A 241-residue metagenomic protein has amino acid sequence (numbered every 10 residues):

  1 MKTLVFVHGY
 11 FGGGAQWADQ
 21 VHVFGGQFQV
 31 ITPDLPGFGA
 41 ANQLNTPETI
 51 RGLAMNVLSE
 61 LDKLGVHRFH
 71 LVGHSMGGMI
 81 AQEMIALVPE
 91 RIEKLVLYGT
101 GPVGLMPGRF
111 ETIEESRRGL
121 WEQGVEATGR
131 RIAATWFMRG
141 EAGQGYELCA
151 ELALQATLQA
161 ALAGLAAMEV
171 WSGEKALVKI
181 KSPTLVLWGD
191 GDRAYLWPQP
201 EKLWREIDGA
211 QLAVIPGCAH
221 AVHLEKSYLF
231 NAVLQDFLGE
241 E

Functional and structural regions predicted by a protein language model:
M1-Q43, E60: Conserved HGGG/HGGXW glycine-rich cap/lid loop of the alpha/beta-hydrolase fold
D34, H70, E93-V96: Residue in the alpha/beta-hydrolase core beta-strand immediately N-terminal to the catalytic nucleophile
G52-R68: Conserved acidic catalytic loop of the alpha/beta-hydrolase fold
G73, G77, A81: Gly/Ala-rich beta-loop-alpha elbow adjacent to hydrolase catalytic centers
Q82-L87, I92-Q123: Flexible "cap/lid" loop of the alpha/beta hydrolase fold
L105-E111, Q123-V178: Conserved alpha/beta-hydrolase catalytic His-Asp/Glu region
K181-C218, L224: Conserved loop-alpha-helix segment in the C-terminal half of the alpha/beta-hydrolase fold that carries the catalytic
L224-D236: Post-His helix in hydrolase/transferase enzymes
